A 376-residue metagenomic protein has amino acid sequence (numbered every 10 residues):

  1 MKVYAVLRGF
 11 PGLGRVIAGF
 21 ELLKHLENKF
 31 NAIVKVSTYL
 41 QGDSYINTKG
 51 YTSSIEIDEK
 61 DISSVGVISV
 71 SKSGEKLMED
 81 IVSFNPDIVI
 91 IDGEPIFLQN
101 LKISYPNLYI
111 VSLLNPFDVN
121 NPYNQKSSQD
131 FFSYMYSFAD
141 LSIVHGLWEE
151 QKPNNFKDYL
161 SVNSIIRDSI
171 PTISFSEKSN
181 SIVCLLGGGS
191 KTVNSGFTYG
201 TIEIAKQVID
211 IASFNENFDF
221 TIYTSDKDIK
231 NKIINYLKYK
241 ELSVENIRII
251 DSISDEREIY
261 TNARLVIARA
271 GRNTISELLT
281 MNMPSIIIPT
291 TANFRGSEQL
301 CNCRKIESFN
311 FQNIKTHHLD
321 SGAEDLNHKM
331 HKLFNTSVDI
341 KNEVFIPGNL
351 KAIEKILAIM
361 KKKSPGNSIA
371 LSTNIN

Functional and structural regions predicted by a protein language model:
Y4-P11, H25-E79, L237, V244-N246: Conserved nucleotide-sugar phosphate-binding/catalytic loop shared by glycosyltransferases and other
L7-F20, S190-Y199: A short, glycine/small-residue-rich beta-strand->loop->alpha-helix junction that serves as a flexible
M78-P95: Short N-terminal targeting/anchoring amphipathic segment
I90-G93, D255-E298: A donor-sugar binding/catalytic signature common to diverse glycosyltransferases and related nucleotide-sugar
N120-T192, Y223-S225: A nucleotide-sugar donor-handling region in carbohydrate enzymes
R167, S176-N262: Donor-nucleotide binding loops and adjacent catalytic segments primarily of GT-B fold Leloir glycosyltransferases
P284-D325: Nucleotide-sugar donor-binding patch of glycosyltransferase catalytic domains
K332-N376: C-terminal amphipathic helix plus adjacent low-complexity, charged tail appended to glycosyltransferase catalytic
